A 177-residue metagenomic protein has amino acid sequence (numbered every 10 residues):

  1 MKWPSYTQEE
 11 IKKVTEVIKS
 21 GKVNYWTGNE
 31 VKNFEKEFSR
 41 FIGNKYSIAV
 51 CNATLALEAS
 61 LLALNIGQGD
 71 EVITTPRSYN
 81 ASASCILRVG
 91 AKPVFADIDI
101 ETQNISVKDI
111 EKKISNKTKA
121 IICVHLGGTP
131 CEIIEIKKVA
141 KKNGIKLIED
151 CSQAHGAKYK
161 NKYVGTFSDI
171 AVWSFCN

Functional and structural regions predicted by a protein language model:
M1-V23: N-terminal "arm"/small-domain region of PLP-dependent enzymes with the aminotransferase-like
T15, E35-S39, E58, L62 (+3 more regions): Solvent-exposed, non-membrane alpha-helical residues enriched in polar/charged side chains
N24-E71, C85-R88, F95-D97, K162: Phosphate-binding glycine-rich loop
Q68, T74, F95, L147-E149 (+1 more regions): Hydrophobic residues in well-ordered beta-strands that form the structural core
R77-V94, I145: A short helix-loop-beta submotif of the ANL/AMP-binding
E101-N177: Active-site phosphate-binding strand-loop segment of PLP-dependent enzymes
